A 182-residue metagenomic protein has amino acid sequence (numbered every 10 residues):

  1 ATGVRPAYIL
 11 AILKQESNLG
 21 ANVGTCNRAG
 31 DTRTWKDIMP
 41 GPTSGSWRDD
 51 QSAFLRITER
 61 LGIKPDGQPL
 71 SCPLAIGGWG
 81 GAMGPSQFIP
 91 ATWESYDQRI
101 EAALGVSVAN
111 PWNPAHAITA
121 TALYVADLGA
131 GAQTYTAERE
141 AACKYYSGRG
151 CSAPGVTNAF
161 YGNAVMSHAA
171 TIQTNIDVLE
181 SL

Functional and structural regions predicted by a protein language model:
A1-P65: Export/targeting segments at the very N-terminus of extracytoplasmic proteins
W47-L182: Non-catalytic cell-wall polysaccharide-engagement segments
